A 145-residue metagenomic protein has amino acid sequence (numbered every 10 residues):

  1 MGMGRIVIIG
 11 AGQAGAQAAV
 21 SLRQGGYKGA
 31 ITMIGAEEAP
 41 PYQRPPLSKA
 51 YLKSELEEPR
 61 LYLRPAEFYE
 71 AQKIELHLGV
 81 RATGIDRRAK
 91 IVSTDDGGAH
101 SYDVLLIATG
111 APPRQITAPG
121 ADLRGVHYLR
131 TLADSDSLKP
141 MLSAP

Functional and structural regions predicted by a protein language model:
M1-V7, Y62-P145: FAD-binding core/adjacent interface of flavoenzyme oxidoreductases
G2-E75: Beta1-alpha1 glycine-rich phosphate/pyrophosphate-binding loop at the start of Rossmann-like nucleotide-binding domains
